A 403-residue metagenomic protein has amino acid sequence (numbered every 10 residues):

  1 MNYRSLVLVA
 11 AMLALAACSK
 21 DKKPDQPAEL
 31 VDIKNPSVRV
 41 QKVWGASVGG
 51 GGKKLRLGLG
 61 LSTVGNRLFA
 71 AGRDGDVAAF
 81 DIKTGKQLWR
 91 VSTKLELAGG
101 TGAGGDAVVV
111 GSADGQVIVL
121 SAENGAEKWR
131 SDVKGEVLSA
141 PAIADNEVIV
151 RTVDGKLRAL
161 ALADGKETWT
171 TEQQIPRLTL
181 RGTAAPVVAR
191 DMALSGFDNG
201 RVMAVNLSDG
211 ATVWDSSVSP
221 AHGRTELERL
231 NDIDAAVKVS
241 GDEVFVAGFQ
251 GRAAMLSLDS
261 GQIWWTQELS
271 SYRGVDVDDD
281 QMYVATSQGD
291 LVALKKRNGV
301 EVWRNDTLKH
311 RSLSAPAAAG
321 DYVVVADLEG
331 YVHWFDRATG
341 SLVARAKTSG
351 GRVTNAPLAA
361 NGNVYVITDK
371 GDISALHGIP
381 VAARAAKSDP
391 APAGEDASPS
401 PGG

Functional and structural regions predicted by a protein language model:
L15-A17: C-terminal motif of bacterial Sec signal peptides marking the signal peptidase cleavage site
K22, P27, S37-S62, W89-G104 (+7 more regions): Extracytoplasmic beta-rich repeat domains
G72, S112, T152, F197-D198 (+4 more regions): Structural signature of WD-repeat beta-propellers
G75, D114-Q116, G155-K156, G200 (+4 more regions): Short coil/turn segments within WD40 beta-propeller repeats
A78, I118, R158, M203 (+4 more regions): WD40 beta-propeller blade core
D81-T84, S121-N124, A161-G165, L207-G210 (+4 more regions): Short loop/turn segments that connect beta-strands within beta-propeller blades
Y283-K296, V300-W334: Loop/turn-rich, solvent-exposed surfaces of beta-rich toroidal or solenoidal domains
